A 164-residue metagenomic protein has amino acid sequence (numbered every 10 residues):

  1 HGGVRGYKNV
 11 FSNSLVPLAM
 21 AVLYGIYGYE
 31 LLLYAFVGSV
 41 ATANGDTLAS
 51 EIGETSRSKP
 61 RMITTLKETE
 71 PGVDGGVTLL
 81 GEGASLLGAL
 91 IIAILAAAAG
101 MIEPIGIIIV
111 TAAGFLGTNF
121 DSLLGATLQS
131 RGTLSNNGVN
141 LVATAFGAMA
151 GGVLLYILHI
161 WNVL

Functional and structural regions predicted by a protein language model:
H1-I94, A98-L154: Interhelical loop and helix-boundary elements at the membrane-water interface of polytopic inner-membrane proteins
G152-L164: Juxtamembrane boundary at the C-terminal end of a transmembrane helix
